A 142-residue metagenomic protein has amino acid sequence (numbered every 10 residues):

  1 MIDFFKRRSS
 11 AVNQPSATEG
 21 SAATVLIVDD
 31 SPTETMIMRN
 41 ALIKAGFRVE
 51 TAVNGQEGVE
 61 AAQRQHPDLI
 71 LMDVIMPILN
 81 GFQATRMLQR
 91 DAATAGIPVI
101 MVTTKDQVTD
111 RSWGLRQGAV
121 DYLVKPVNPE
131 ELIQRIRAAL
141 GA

Functional and structural regions predicted by a protein language model:
M1-T24, E130-A142: Non-catalytic signal-transmission and effector/linker regions of two-component phosphorelay proteins
M36-K44: Charged docking surfaces used in two-component/phosphorelay signaling
G46-V53, A61: Short hydrophobic/Thr-rich beta-strand motif most characteristic of the beta2 strand and flanking loop of CheY-like
Q65-L71: Active-site beta3 strand of CheY-like receiver
M76: Receiver (REC) domain active-site loop signature in two-component systems and cognate sites in sensor histidine kinases
